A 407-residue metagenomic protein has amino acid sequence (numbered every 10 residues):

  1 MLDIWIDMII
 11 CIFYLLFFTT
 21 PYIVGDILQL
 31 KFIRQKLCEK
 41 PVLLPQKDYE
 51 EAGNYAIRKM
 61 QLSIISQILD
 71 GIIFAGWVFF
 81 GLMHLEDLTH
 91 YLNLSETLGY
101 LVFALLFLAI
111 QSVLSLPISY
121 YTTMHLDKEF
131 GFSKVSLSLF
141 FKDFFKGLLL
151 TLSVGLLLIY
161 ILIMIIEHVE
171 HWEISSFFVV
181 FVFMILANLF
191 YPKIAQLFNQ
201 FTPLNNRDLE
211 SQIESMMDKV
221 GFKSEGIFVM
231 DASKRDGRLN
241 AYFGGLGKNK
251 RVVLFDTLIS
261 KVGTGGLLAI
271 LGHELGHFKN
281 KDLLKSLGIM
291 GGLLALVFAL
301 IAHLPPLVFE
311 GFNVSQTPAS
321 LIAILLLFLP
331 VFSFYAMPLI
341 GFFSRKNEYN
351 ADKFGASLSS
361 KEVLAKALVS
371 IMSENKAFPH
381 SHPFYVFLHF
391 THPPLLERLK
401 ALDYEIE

Functional and structural regions predicted by a protein language model:
M1-L2: Start-transfer (signal-anchor) and selected internal transmembrane alpha helices of multi-pass inner/ER membrane
W5-S315, Y335-E407: Polar-ligand-bearing catalytic/cofactor-coordination segments of membrane-embedded or membrane-tethered inner-membrane
N313-S333: Generic long, charged, amphipathic alpha-helical segments
